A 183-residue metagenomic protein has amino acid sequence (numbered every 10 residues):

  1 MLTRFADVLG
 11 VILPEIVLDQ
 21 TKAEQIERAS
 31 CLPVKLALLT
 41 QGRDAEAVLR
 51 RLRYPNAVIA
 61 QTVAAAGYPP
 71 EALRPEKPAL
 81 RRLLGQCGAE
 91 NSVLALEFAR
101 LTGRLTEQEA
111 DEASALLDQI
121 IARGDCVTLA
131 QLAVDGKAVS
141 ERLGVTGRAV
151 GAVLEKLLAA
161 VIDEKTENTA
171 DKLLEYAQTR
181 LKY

Functional and structural regions predicted by a protein language model:
M1-E109: Conserved, hydrophobic alpha-helical core segments of structured domains
L2, R100-Y183: Charged substrate- and nucleic-acid-binding regions of tRNA-handling and nucleotidyl-transfer enzymes, centered on
